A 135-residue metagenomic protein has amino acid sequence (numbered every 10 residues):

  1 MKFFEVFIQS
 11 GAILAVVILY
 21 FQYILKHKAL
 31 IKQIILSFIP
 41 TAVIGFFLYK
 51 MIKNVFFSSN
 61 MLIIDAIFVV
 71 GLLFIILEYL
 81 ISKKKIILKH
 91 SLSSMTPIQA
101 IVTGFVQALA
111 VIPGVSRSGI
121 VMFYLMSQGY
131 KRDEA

Functional and structural regions predicted by a protein language model:
M1-E134: Multi-pass membrane proteins that catalyze or facilitate reactions on polyprenyl-/lipid-phosphate substrates and their
